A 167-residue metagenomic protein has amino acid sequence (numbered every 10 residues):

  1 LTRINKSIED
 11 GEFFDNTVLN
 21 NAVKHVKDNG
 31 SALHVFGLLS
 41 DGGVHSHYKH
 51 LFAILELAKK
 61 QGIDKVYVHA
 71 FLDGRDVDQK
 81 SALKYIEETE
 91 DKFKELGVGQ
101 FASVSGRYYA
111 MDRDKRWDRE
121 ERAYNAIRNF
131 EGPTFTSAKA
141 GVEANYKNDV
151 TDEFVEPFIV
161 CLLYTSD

Functional and structural regions predicted by a protein language model:
L1-Y109, K115-D118, R122: Active-site nucleophile/metal-coordination loop of metallo-enzymes that catalyze phosphate/sulfate and related
I8, K147-D149: Generic structural signal for short, flexible, solvent-exposed coil/loop and linker residues
A32, V98, G132-T136, T151-D152: Intrinsically disordered or highly flexible coil/loop and linker segments, enriched in small and charged/polar residues
H50, Y85, A140-G141, E153-P157: Short amphipathic alpha-helical surface micro-motifs
F101-K147: Polar, glycine-rich mid-to-C-terminal structural blocks that act as macromolecule-binding/assembly scaffolds
Y109, V150, F154-V160: Active-site neighborhoods of enzymes that stabilize oxyanions during catalysis
Y164-D167: Conserved small/polar residues in nucleotide/adenosyl-binding loops
